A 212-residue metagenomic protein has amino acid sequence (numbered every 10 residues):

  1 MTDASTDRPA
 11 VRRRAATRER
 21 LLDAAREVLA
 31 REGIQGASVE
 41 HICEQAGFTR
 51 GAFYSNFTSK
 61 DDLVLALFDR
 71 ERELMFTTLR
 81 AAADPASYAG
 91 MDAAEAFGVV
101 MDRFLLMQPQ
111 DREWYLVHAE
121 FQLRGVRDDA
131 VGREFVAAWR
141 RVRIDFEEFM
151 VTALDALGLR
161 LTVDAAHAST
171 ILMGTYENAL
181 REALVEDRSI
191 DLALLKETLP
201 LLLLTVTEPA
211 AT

Functional and structural regions predicted by a protein language model:
M1-A16, A210-T212: N-terminal intrinsically disordered/low-complexity leader segments
T17-R20, A24-A66: Helix-turn-helix
S59, R124-D129: Short loop-to-helix capping motifs
A66, L79-E113, A165-L172: Hydrophobic alpha-helical connector segments
D69-M75: Short, basic, alpha-helical segments at the C-terminal edge of helix-turn-helix-like DNA-binding modules
F76-T77, Q110-A119, D129-D155, H167-T170: Amphipathic alpha-helical packing segments from all-alpha helical-bundle domains
A86, Q122-V126, A179, A183-D187: Secondary-structure edge/capping motif, primarily at the C-terminal ends of alpha-helices and the immediately following
G132-R133, L154-L202, P209-T212: Hydrophobic/aromatic-rich alpha-helical bundle segments in the mid-to-C-terminal region
